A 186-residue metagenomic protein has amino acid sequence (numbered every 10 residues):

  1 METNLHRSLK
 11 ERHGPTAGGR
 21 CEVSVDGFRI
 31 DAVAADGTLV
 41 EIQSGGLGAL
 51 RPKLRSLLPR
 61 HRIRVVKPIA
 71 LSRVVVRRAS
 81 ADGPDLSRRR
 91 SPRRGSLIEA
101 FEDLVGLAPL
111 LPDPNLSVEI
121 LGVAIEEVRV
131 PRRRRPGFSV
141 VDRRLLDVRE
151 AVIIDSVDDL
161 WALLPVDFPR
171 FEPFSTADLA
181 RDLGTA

Functional and structural regions predicted by a protein language model:
M1-R29, L104-G106: Acidic-basic catalytic patches of nuclease active cores, encompassing PD-(D/E)XK and other metal-cofactor nuclease
K10, R51-R55, A108: Short amphipathic alpha-helical segments and helix-helix/interface helices
I30-G46, L50, L57, R64-V65: Conserved catalytic cores of phosphodiester-cleaving nucleases, focusing on short active-site segments
R51-L54, V75-A79, V130-R134: Short, conserved acidic/polar surface loops in the N-terminal third of protein domains
S56-G106: Long, charge-dense
D85-L160: Long, low-complexity, charged/polar intrinsically disordered regions in eukaryotic proteins
D155-E172: Positively charged, polyanion-binding regions of nucleic-acid-associated proteins
R170-A186: Short acidic, hydrophobic short linear motifs in intrinsically disordered regions
